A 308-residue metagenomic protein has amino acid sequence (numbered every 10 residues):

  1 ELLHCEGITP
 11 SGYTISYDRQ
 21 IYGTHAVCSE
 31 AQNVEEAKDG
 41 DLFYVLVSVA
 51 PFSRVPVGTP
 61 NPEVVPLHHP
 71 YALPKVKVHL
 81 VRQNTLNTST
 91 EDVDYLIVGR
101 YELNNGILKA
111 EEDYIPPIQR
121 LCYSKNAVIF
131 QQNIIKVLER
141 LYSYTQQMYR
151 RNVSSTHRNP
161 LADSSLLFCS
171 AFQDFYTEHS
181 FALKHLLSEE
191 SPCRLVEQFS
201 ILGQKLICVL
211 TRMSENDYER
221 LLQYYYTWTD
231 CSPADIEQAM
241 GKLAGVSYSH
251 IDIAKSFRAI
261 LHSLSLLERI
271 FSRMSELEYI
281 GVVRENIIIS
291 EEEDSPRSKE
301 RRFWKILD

Functional and structural regions predicted by a protein language model:
E1, I8-P10, K38-G40, E91-D94: A generic structural signal for short, non-catalytic loop/turn and secondary-structure boundary residues
E1-V27: Flexible, gly/proline-biased loop segments at the beginnings of proteins or at boundaries between secondary-structure
L2, L42-Y44, V98: Extracellular structured ligand-interaction cores
Y17, V55-V57, A110-E112: Short helix/loop capping segments that flank catalytic or ligand/cofactor-binding pockets
R19-Y22, V57-A72: "Short basic amphipathic alpha-helical interaction patches in structured regions
A26-N61: Elongated alpha-helical scaffolds
V65-I201: Mixed-charge (acidic/basic) macromolecular-recognition segments
L186-D308: Extended, amphipathic alpha-helical scaffolds
